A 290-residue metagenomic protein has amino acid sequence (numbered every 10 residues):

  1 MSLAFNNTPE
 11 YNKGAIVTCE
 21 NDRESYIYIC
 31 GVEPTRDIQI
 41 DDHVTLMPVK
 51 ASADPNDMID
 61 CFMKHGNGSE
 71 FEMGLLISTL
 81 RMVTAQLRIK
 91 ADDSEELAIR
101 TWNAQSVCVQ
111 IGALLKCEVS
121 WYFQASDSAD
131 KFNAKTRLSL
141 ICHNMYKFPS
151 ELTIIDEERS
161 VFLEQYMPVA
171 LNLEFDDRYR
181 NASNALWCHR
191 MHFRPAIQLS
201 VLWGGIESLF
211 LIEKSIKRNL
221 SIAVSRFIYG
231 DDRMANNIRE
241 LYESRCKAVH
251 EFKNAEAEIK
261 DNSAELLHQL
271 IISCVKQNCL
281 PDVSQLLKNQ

Functional and structural regions predicted by a protein language model:
M1-I197, N262, S273-N289: Charged, non-catalytic interaction/linker regions at domain boundaries that couple catalytic cores to substrate
L173, H189-A196, Y229-R239, E258: Short, solvent-exposed segments of well-ordered alpha helices
Y179-A182, Q198-L202, I206, I238-L241: Short runs of predominantly hydrophobic/aromatic residues within well-ordered alpha helices that form helix-helix
A182, L186, G205-I206, R245 (+1 more regions): Short alpha-helical scaffolding segments that buttress acidic/His motifs in well-ordered protein cores
C188, E240, S244-K247, L266-Q269: Charged, amphipathic alpha-helical oligomerization/scaffolding segments
H189, I206-E213, F227-I228, F252 (+2 more regions): Generic structural signal for hydrophobic core residues of well-folded globular domains
I197-D232: Flexible secondary-structure boundary motifs
R233-D261: Histidine-centered, metal-coordinating catalytic motifs and their short helical/loop contexts
